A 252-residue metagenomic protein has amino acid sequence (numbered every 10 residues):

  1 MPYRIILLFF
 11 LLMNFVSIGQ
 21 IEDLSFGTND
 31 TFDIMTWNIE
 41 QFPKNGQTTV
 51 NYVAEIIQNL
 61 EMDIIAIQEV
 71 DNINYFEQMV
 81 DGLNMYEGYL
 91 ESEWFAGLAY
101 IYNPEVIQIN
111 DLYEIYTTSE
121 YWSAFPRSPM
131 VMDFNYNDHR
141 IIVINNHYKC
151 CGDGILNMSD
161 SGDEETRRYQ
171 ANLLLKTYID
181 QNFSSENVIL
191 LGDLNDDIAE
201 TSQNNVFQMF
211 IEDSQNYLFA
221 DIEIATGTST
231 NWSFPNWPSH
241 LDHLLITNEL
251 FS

Functional and structural regions predicted by a protein language model:
M1-P2: N-terminal secretory signal peptides that target proteins for export/translocation
I5-N14: Sec-dependent N-terminal signal peptides
F15-G19: Sec/Tat signal peptide C-region and signal peptidase I cleavage site
Q20-S252: Divalent cation-coordinating acidic motifs and surrounding scaffolds that mediate Ca2+/Mg2+/Mn2+/Zn2+-dependent binding
